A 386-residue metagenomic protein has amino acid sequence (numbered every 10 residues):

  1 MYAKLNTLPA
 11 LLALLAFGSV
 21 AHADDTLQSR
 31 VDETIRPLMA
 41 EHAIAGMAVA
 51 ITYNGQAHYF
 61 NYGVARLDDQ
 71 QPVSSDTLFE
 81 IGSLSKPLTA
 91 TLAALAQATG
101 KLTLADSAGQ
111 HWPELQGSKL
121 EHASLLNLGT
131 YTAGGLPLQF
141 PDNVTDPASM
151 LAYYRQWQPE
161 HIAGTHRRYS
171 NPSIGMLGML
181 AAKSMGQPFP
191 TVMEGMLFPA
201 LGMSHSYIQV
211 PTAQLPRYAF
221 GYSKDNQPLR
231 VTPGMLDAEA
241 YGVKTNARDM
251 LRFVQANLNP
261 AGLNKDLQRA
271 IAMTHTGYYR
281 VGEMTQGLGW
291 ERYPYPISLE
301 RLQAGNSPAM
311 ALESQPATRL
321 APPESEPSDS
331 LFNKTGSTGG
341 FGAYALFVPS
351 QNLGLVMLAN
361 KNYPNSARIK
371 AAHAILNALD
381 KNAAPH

Functional and structural regions predicted by a protein language model:
M1-P9: Bacterial N-terminal signal peptides that target proteins for export
A10-L11, A21: Cleavable N-terminal signal peptides
A16-G18: N-terminal signal peptide c-region/cleavage motif recognized by signal peptidases
D24-F79, T103-D106, Q110, A148-Q156 (+1 more regions): Short, conserved catalytic-motif segment at the N-terminal edge
I35, V49, G55-A57, L78-A105 (+2 more regions): Active-site SXXK
Y59, R66, S118-F332, S337: Short, surface-exposed loop or secondary-structure junction motifs that flank catalytic or metal-binding residues
G282-M284, Y295-P296, N362-H386: Short, gly/Ser/Thr-rich active-site loops of penicillin-recognizing serine hydrolases
K334, G342-K361: Short, well-ordered beta-strand elements
